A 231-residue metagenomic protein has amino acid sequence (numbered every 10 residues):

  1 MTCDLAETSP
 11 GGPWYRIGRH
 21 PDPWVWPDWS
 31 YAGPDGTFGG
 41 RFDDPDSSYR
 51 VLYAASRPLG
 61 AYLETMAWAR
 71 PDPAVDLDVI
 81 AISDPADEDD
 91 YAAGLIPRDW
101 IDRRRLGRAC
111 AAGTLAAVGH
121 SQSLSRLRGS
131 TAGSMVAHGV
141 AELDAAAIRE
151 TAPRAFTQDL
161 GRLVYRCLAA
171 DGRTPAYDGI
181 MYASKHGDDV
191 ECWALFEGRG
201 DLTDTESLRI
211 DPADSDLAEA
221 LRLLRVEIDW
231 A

Functional and structural regions predicted by a protein language model:
M1-G39, A74-A231: Active-site and NAD+-binding cores of ADP-ribose-processing enzymes
G40-P73: Extended catalytic/binding region for NAD+/ADP-ribose chemistry, centered on the ART fold
